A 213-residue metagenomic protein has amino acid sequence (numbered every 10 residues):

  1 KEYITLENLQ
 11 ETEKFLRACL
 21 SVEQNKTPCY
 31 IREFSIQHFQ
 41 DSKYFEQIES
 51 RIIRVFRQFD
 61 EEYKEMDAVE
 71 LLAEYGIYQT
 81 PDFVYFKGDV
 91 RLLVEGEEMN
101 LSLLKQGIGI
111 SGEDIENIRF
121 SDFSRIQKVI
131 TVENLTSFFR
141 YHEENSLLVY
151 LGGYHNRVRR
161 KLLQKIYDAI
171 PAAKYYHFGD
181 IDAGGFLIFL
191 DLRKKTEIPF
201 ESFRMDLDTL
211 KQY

Functional and structural regions predicted by a protein language model:
K1-Y150, Y154-A172, G184, L190 (+2 more regions): Nucleic-acid enzyme cleavage-core boundary/entry regions
Y175: Alpha/beta-hydrolase fold nucleophile elbow
F178-G184: Extended C-terminal subregions enriched in glycine
S202-M205: Catalytic cores of secreted/periplasmic or lumenal enzymes
